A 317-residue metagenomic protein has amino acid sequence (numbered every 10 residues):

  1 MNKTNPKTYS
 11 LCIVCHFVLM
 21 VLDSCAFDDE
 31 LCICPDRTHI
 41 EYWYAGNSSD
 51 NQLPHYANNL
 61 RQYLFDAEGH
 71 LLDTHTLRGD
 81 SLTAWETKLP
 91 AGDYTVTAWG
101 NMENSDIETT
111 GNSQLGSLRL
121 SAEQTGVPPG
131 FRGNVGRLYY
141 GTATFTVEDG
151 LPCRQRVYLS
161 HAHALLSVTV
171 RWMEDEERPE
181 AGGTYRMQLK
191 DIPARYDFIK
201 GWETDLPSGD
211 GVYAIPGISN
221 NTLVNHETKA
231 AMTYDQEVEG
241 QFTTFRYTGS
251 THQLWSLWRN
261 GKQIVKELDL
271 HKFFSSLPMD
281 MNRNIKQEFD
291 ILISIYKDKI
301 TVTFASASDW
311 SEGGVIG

Functional and structural regions predicted by a protein language model:
N2, L19-S49, S308-G313: Bacterial Sec-dependent N-terminal signal peptides
N2-I13: Bacterial N-terminal signal peptides that target proteins for export
C34-D36, Y56, K88-G92, D149-L151 (+3 more regions): Solvent-exposed loop and beta-edge segments used for protein-protein assembly and interaction
Y42-Y56, T169-P179: Structural motif
L60-T110, P179-M279: Tryptophan-paired
Y63, H70-A162: Short, low-hydrophobicity acidic/polar segments
G133-A143, Q155-R178, G183-L189, P193: A short, solvent-exposed, low-complexity linear motif enriched for acidic/polar residues with Pro/Gly/Ser/Thr
T248-G317: Hydrophilic extracytoplasmic domains
